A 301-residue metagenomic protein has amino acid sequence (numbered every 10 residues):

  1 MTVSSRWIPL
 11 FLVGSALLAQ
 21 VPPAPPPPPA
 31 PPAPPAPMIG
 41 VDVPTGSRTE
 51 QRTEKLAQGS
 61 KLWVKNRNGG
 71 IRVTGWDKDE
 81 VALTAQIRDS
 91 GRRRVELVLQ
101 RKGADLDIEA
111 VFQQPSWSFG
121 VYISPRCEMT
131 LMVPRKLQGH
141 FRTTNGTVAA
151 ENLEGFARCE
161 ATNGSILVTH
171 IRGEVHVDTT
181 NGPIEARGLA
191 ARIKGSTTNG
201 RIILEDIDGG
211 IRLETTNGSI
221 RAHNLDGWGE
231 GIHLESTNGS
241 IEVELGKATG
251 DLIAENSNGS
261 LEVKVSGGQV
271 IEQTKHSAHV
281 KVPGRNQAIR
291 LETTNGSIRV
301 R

Functional and structural regions predicted by a protein language model:
M1-R301: Intrinsically disordered, low-complexity terminal regions
